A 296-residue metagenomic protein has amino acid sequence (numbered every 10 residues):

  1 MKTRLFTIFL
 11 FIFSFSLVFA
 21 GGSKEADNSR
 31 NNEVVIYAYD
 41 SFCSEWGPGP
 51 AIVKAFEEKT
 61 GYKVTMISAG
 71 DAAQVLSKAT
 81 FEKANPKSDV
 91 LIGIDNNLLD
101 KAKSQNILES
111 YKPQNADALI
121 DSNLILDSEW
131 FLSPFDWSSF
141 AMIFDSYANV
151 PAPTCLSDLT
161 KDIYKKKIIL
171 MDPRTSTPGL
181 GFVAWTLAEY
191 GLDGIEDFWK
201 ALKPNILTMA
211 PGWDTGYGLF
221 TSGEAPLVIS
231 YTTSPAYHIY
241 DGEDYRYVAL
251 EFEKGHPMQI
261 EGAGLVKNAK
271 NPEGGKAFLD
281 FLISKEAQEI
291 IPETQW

Functional and structural regions predicted by a protein language model:
M1-V34: Short, low-complexity disordered leader/linker segments with a strong preference for bacterial N-terminal type II
V35-T65: Short, polar/charged alpha-helical segment
Y37-G49, G70-Q74, P86-A225: Extracytoplasmic ligand-binding site segments that recognize negatively charged/polar headgroups
I52, C155, G194-F198, K270-L282 (+1 more regions): Short amphipathic alpha-helical coupling segments at ligand-binding clamshell hinges and other catalytic/signaling
N97-K101, T221, A225-R246, Q295: A ligand-binding cleft/hinge motif common to bilobed small-molecule-binding domains
S138, W199-K203, M209-A210, G242-K267: Periplasmic-binding protein-like
A141-A148, Q259-G274, I290-I291: A bilobed periplasmic-binding-protein/Venus flytrap-type ligand-binding module shared by bacterial periplasmic
K166-T175, F281-W296: Periplasmic-binding protein-like
